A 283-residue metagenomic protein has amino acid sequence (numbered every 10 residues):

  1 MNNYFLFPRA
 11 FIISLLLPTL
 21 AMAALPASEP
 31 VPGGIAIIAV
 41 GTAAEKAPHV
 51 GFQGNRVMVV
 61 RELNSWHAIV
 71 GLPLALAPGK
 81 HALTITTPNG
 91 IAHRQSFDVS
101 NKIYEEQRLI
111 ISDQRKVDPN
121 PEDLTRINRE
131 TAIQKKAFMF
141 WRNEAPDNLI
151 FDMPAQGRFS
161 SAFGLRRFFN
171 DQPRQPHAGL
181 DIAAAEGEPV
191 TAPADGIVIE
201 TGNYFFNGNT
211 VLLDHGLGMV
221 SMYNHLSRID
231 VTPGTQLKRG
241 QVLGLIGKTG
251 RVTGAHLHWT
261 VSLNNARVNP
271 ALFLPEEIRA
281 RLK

Functional and structural regions predicted by a protein language model:
M1-F7: N-terminal secretory signal peptides that target proteins for export/translocation
R9-T19: Bacterial N-terminal signal peptides
A23-S96, N101-I103: Cationic-aromatic interfacial patches
G54, L83, F159, I182 (+4 more regions): Terminal peptide-recognition signature
S96-N207: Surface-exposed, glycine-biased beta-strand/turn segments
P189-I199, R228-I246: Short, well-structured beta-strand-loop connectors
P193-S227, A255, T260: Zn2+-dependent peptidoglycan hydrolase active-site motif and core
T210-D214, M219, T235-K283: Conserved, short, structured surface segments that act as functional micro-motifs
